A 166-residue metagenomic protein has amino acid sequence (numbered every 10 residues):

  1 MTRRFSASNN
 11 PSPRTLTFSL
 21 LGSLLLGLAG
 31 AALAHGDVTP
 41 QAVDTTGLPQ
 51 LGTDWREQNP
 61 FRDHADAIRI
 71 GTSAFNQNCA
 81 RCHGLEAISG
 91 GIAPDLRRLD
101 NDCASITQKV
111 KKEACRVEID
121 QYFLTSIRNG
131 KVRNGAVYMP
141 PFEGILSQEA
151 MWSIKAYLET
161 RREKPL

Functional and structural regions predicted by a protein language model:
M1-P13: N-terminal secretory signal peptides that target proteins for export/translocation
S12-L24, S89: Sec-dependent N-terminal signal peptides
A29-A31: N-terminal signal peptide c-region/cleavage motif recognized by signal peptidases
A34-Q41, G90-L99, S126-R162, L166: Axial heme c-ligation environment in periplasmic c-type cytochrome domains
P40-A74: Electrostatic cytochrome c docking/interface patches
R62, V117, I145-L146: Short, conserved sequence motifs enriched in acidic/basic residues, glycine, and aromatics that mark functional "hot
I68-T72, G84, I88-R128, Y138: Gly/Gly-Pro-rich "capping" loops immediately C-terminal to redox-active cysteine motifs in periplasmic/lumenal
G71, F75-L85, M139, I154-L158: The canonical Cys-X-X-Cys-His
